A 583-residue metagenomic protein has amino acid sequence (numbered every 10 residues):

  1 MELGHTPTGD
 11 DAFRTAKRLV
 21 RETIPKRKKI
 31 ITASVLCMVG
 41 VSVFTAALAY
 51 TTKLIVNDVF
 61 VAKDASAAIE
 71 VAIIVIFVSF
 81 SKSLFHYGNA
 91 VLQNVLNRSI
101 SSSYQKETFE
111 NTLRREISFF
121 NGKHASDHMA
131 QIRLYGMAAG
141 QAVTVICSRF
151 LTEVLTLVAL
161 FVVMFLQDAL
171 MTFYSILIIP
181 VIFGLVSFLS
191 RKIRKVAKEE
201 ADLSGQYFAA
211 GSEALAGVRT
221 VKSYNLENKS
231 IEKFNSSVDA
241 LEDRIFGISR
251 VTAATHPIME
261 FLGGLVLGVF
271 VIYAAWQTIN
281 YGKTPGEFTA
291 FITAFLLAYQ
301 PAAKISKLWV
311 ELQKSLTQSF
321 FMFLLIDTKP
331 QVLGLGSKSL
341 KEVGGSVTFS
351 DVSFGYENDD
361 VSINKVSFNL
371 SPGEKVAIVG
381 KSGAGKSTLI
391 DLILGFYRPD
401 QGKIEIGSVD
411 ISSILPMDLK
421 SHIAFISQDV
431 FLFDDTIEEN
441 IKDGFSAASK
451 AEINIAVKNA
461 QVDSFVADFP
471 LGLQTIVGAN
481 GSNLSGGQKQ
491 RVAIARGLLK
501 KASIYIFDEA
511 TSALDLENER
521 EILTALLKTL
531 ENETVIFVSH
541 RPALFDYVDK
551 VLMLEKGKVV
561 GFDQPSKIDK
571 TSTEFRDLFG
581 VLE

Functional and structural regions predicted by a protein language model:
M1-T45, F60-V71, N89-Q93, N97 (+9 more regions): Membrane-integrated ABC transporters
E2-F13, F44-K53, N57, V78-A125 (+11 more regions): Juxtamembrane helix-loop junctions of ABC transporter transmembrane domains
R21, P25-K29, I117-S118, L134-V143 (+9 more regions): An intracellular "coupling" helix at the cytosolic face of ABC transporter transmembrane type-1 domains
K29-Y50, L54, V71, V75 (+5 more regions): Alpha-helical segments in transporter systems
I30-V41, V71-L84, S148-E199, I272-K283 (+1 more regions): Transmembrane helices of ABC transporter permease
V61-I73, V163-L177, V251-F321, L325-I326: Helix-loop-helix
T112, F234, M322, F349-D351: Conserved catalytic Walker-motif region of ABC-type ATPase nucleotide-binding domains
K341-E583: ABC-type nucleotide-binding domain
